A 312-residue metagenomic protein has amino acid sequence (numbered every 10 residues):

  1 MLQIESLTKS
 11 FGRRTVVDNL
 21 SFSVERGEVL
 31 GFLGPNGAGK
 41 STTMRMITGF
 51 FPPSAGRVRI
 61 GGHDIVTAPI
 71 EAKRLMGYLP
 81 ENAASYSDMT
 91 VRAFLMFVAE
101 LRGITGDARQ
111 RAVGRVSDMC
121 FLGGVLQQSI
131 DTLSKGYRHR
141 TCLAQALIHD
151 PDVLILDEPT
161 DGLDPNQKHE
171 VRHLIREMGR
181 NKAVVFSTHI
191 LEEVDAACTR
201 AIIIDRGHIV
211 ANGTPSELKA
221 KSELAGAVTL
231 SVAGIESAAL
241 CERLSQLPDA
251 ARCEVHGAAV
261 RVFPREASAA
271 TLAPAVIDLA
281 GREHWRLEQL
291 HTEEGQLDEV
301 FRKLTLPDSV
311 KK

Functional and structural regions predicted by a protein language model:
L2-I4, K9-D205, V210-A211: ABC transporter nucleotide-binding domains
K9, R252-V255, T292: Hydrophobic/anchoring residues in structured secondary elements
G77, G103, F121, C142 (+4 more regions): A generic structural signal for secondary-structure junctions that act as hinges or helix/strand caps at the edges
R172-R265: ABC transporter nucleotide-binding domain
A267-K312: C-terminal coupling/interaction segments
